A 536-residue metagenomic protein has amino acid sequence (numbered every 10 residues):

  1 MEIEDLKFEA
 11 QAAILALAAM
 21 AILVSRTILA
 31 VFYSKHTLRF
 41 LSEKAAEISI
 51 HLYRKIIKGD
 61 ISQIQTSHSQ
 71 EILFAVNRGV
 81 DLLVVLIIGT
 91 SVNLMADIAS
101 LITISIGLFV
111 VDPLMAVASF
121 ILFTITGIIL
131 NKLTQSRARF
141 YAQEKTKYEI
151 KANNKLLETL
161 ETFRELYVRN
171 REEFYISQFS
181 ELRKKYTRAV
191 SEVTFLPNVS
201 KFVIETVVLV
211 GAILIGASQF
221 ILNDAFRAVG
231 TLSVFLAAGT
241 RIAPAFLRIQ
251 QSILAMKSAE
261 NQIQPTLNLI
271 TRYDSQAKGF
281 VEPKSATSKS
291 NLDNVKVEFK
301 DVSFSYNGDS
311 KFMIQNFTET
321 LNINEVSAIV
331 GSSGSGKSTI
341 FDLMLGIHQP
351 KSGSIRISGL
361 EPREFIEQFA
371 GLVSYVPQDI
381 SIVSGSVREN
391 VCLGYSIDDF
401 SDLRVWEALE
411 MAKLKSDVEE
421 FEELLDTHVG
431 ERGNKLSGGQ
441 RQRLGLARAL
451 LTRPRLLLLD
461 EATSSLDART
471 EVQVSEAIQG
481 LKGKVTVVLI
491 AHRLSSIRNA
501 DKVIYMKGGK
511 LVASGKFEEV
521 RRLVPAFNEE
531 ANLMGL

Functional and structural regions predicted by a protein language model:
M1-A45, Q65, V117-T124, L130 (+1 more regions): Transmembrane-helix motif of ABC transporter permease domains
I50, R356, R388-E431, E476 (+1 more regions): ABC ATPase nucleotide-binding domain helical subdomain, centered on the C-loop/LSGGQ "ABC signature"
I57-I102, E161, K185, V199: Juxtamembrane loop-to-helix connectors within ABC transporter transmembrane domains
Q65-Q70, E144-E192, S258, I263-T266 (+1 more regions): Loop segments that connect adjacent transmembrane helices in multi-pass transporters
V92-Q143, L214-A228: Transmembrane helices of ABC transporter permease
Y167-R171, F195-N198, R241-T271: Cytosolic ends of transmembrane helices, especially the final helix of ABC transmembrane type-1 domains
L345: Helix-to-loop junction immediately C-terminal to a conserved catalytic motif
S374, D379, N390, M411 (+1 more regions): ABC-family ATPase nucleotide-binding domain "signature/switch" substructure
